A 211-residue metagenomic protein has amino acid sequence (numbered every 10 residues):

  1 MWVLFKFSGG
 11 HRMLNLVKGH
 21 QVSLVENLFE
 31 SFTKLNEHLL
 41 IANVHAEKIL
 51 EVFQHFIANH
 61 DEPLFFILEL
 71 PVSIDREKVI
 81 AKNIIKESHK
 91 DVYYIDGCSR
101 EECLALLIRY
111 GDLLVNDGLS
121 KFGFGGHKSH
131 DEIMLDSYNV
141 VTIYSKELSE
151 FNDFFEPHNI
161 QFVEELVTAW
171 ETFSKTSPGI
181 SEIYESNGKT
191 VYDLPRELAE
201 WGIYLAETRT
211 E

Functional and structural regions predicted by a protein language model:
M1-V140, Y144-E211: Structured alpha/beta or helical-core interaction and ligand-binding surfaces enriched in interleaved
